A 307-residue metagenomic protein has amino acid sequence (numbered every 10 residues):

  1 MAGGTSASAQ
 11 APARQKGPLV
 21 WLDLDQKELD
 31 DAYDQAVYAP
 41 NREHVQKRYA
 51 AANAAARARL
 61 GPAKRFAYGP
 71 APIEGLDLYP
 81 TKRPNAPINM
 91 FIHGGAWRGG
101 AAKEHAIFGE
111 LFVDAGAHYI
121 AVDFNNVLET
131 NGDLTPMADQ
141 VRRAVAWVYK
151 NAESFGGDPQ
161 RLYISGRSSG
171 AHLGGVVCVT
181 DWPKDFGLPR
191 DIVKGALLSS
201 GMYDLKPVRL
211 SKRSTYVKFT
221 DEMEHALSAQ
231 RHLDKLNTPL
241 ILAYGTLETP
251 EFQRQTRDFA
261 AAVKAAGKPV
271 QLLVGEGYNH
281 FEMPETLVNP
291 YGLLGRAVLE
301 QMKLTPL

Functional and structural regions predicted by a protein language model:
M1-A11: N-terminal export signals
D23, E28-R83: N-terminal cap/lid segment of alpha/beta-hydrolase-fold proteins
N85-A96: Short beta-strand element of the alpha/beta-hydrolase
G95, H118, D123-V127, M202 (+1 more regions): Short beta-to-alpha linker loops that shape the active-site pocket of alpha/beta-hydrolase fold enzymes
G100-F108, I120-P159, V288-N289: Catalytic nucleophile-loop/oxyanion-hole region of alpha/beta-hydrolase and closely related hydrolase-like folds
R143-K212, E224-H225: Primarily recognizes the serine-hydrolase "nucleophile elbow" in alpha/beta-hydrolase and SGNH/GDSL folds
G187-R209, D221-A261: The feature captures the conserved acid-bearing segment of alpha/beta-hydrolase catalytic domains
A243, Q253-A260, K264-L307: C-terminal catalytic histidine-bearing segment of alpha/beta-hydrolase fold enzymes
